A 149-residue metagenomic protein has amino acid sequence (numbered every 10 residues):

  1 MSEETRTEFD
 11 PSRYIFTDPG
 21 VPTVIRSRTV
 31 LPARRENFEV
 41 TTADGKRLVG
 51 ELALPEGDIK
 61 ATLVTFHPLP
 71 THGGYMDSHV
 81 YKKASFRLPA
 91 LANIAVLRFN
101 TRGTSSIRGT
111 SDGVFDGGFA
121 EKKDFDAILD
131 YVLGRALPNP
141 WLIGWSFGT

Functional and structural regions predicted by a protein language model:
E3-A61: N-terminal cap/lid segment of alpha/beta-hydrolase-fold proteins
A53, V96, R102-S106: Mobile beta-alpha loop/short-helix "lid" or hinge segments that flank ligand
P55-R98: Short, surface-exposed "cap/lid" segments of acyl-processing enzymes
G57-D58, V132-P138: Glycine-rich phosphate-binding loop signature in dinucleotide/nucleotide-binding domains
H72-Y75, R102-G117: Cap/lid segment of the alpha/beta-hydrolase catalytic domain
V114-R135: Alpha/beta-hydrolase active-site loop
G144-T149: Gly/Ala-rich beta-loop-alpha elbow adjacent to hydrolase catalytic centers
